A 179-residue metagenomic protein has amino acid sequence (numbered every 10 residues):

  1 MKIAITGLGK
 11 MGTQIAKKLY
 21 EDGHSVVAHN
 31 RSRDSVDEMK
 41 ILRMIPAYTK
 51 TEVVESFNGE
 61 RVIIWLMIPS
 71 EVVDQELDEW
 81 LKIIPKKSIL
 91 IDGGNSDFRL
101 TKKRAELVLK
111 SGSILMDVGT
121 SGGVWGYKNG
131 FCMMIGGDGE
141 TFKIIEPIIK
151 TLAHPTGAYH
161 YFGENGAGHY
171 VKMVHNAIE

Functional and structural regions predicted by a protein language model:
M1-Y48, E52-G59, I63, K87 (+1 more regions): NAD(P)+-binding Rossmann beta1-loop-alpha1 motif at the extreme N-terminus of oxidoreductases
I3-I5, L90, L115, M134: Short glycine-aspartate micro-motif
L8, H29, L66-P69, G93-G94 (+2 more regions): Glycine- and other small-residue-rich loops at beta-strand/loop junctions that grip anionic moieties
T13, K17, E21, D78 (+2 more regions): Short, well-ordered alpha-helices that flank and scaffold nucleotide-derived cofactor binding pockets
R31, M44-K102, Y127-I135: Rossmann-like NAD(P)-binding element
E76, D97-E179: Rossmann-fold dinucleotide-binding core
